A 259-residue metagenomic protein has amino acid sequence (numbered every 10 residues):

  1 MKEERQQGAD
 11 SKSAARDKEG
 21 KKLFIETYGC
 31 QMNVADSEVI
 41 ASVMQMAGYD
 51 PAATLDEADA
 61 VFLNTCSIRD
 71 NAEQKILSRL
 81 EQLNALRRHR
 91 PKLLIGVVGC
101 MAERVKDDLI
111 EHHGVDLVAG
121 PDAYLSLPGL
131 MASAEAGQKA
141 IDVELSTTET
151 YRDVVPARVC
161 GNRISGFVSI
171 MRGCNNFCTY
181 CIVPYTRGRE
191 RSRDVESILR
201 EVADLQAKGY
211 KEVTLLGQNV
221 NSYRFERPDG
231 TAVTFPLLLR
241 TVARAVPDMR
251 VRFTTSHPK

Functional and structural regions predicted by a protein language model:
M1-R224: Proteins enriched for Cys/Gly/acidic motifs involved in redox and nucleic-acid/cofactor modification
I95-G99, A207-K259: Conserved SAM/AdoMet-binding glycine-rich loop
